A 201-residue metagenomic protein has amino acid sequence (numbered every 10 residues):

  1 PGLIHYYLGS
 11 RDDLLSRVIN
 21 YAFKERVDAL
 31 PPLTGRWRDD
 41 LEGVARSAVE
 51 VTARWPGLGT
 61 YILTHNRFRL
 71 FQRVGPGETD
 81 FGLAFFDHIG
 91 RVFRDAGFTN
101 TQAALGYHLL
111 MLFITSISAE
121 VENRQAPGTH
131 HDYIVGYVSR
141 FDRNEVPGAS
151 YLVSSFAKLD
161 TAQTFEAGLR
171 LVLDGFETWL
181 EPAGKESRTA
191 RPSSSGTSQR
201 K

Functional and structural regions predicted by a protein language model:
P1-R17: Helix-turn-helix
D13, G43, L105-L112, A167 (+1 more regions): Amphipathic alpha-helical interaction segments
I19-E25: Short, basic, alpha-helical segments at the C-terminal edge of helix-turn-helix-like DNA-binding modules
A29-F71, G77-A84, L110: Hydrophobic alpha-helical connector segments
V51, V92, F113, W179: Short alpha-helical functional segments enriched in proximate histidine and acidic residues
L70-G97, T101-H108, R140-P147: Amphipathic alpha-helical packing segments from all-alpha helical-bundle domains
D95, N123-K201: C-terminal peripheral helix-coil segments that are non-catalytic and often amphipathic
